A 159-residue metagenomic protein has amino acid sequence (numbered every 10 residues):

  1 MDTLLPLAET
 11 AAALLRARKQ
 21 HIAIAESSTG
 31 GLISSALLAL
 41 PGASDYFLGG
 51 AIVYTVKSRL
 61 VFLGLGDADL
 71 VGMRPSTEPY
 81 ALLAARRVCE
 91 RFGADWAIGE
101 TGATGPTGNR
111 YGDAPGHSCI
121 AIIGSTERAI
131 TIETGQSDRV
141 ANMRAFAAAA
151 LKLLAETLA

Functional and structural regions predicted by a protein language model:
M1-A159: Short alpha-helical segments enriched in small residues
